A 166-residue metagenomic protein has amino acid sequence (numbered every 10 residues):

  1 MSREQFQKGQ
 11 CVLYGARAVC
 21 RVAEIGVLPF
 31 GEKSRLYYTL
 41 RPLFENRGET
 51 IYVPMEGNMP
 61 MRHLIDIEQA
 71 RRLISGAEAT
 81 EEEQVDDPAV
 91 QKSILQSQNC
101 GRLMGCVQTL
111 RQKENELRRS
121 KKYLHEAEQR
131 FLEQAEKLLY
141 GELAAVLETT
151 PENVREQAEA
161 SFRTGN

Functional and structural regions predicted by a protein language model:
M1-N58: A positional/architectural concept
E56-N166: Charge/polar-rich, low-complexity and marginally structured segments
